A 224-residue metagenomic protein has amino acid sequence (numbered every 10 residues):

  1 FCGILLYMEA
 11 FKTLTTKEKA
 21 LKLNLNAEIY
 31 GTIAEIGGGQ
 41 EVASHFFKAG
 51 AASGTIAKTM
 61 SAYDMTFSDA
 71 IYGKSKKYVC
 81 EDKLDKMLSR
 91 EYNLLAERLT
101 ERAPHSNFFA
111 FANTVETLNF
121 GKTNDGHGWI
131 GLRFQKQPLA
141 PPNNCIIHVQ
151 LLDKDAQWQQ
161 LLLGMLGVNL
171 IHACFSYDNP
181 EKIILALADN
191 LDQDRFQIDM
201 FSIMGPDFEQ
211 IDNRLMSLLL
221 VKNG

Functional and structural regions predicted by a protein language model:
F1-Y7: Short, Lys/Arg-enriched N-terminal segments with co-localized hydrophobic residues within the first ~10-30 amino acids
M8-G224: Non-catalytic terminal extensions that flank enzyme cores
